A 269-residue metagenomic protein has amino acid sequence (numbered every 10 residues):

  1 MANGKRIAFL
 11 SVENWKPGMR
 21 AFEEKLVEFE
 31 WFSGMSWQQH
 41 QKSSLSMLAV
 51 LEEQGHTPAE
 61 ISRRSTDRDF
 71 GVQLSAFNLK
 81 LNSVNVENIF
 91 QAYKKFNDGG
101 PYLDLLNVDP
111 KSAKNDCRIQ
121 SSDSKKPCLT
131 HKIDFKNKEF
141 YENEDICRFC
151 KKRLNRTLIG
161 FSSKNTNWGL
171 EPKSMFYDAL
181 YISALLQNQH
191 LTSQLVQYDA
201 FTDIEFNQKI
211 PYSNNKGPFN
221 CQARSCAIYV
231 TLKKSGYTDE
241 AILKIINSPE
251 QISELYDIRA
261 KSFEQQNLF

Functional and structural regions predicted by a protein language model:
M1-G4, D199, E250, Q265-F269: N-terminal intrinsically disordered, cationic/polar leader segments that include organellar targeting peptides
M1-R64: Short, extreme N-terminal leader segments that mark the start of a protein/domain
N3-G4, Q41, L79-L81, D98-P101 (+1 more regions): A structural signal for the main folded, soluble domain(s) of proteins
P17-S33, S46, V72-S75, N82 (+3 more regions): Long terminal regulatory regions of eukaryotic proteins
P58-I146: Aromatic- and glycine-enriched beta-alpha-beta binding-site module
S65-D69, T166-E171, Q208-F219: Short, charged/polar micro-motifs that form catalytic or ligand-binding hotspots
N107-V108, A113-I210, T238-Y256: Long, contiguous internal "core" modules enriched in hydrophobic/ aromatic residues
F176, N215-Y229: Active-site nucleophilic cysteine motif
